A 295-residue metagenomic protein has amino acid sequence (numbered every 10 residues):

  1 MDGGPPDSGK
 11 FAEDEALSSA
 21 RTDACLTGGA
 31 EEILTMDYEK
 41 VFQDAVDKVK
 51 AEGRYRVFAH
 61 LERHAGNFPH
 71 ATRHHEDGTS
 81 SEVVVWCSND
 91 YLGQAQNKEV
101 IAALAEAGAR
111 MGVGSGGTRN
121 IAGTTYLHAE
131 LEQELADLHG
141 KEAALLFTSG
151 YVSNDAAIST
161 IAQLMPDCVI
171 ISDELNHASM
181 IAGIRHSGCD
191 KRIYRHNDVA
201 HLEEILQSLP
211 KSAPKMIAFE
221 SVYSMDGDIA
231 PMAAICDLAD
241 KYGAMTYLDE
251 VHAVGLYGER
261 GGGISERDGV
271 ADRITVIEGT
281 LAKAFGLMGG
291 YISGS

Functional and structural regions predicted by a protein language model:
G3-G4, G9, L17-A20, A24-G28: Short, low-complexity intrinsically disordered segments enriched in A/P/G/S/L with frequent Arg, especially at protein
D37-D44, K48-M111, A244: N-terminal "arm"/small-domain region of PLP-dependent enzymes with the aminotransferase-like
D90, R192, H196-L248: Active-site phosphate-binding strand-loop segment of PLP-dependent enzymes
I101-S149: Conserved N-terminal alpha-helix of the aminotransferase class I/II PLP-enzyme fold
G140, H186-G188, Y242, R273: Short, structured coil segments at secondary-structure junctions
S149, I171-S187: Substrate-binding/gating loop at the entrance of the active-site cleft, primarily in PLP-dependent aminotransferase-like
I158-A178: Conserved PLP-anchoring active-site segment centered on the Schiff-base-forming lysine
R260, E266-S295: Active-site PLP attachment segment
